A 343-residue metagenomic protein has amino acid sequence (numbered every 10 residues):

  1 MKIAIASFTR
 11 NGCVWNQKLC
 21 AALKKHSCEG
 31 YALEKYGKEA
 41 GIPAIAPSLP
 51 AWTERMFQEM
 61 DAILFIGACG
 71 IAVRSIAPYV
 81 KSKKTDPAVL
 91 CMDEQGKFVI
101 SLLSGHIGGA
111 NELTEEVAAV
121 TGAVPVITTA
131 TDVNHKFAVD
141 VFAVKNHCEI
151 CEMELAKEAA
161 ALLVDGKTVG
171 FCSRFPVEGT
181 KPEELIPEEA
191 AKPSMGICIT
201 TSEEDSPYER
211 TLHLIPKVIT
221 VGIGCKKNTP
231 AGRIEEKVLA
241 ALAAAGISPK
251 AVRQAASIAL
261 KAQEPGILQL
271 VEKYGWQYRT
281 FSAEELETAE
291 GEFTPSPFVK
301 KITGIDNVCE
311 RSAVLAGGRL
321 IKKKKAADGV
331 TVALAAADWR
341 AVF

Functional and structural regions predicted by a protein language model:
M1-I5: Extreme N-terminal starter segment of soluble prokaryotic enzymes
R10-C28, A32-G37, P43-S48, R55-N111 (+3 more regions): Conserved mixed alpha/beta catalytic, RNA-binding, or beta-rich assembly cores of soluble enzyme, regulatory
E54-F57, A77, E310-G317: Conserved phosphate-binding catalytic cores of ATP/NTP-utilizing and phosphoryl-transfer enzymes
C198-P207, T211-I215, E310-F343: C-terminal edge-of-domain segments
A231, P265, V342: Short acidic, gly/pro-rich beta-turn/loop elements at beta-sheet edges and active-site/ligand-binding grooves
Q254-R311, G317-L320, K324-V330: C-terminal non-catalytic interaction/assembly regions of soluble proteins
